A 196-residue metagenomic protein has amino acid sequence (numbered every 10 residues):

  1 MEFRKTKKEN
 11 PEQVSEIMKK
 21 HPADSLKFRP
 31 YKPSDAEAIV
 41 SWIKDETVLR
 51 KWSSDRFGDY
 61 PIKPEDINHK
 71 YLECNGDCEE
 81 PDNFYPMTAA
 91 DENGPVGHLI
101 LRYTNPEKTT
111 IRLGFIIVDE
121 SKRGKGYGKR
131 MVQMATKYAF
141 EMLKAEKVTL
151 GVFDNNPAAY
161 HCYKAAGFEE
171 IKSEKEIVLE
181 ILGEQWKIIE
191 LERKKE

Functional and structural regions predicted by a protein language model:
E2-K7: Intrinsically disordered, low-complexity acidic/proline-/asparagine-rich linker or regulatory tail/stalk regions
E9, I111, E146, F153-A159 (+2 more regions): C-terminal "cap" of GNAT-fold acetyltransferases
P11, S15-L26, P30-A36, S41-R123 (+3 more regions): Acetyl-CoA-dependent GNAT
D82, G94, L143, E184-W186: Structured loop/turn residues at beta-strand edges in well-structured enzyme cores
F115, D119-Q133, D154-H161, A165: Conserved glycine-rich acetyl-CoA-binding loop
R130-K147: Conserved acyl-CoA
